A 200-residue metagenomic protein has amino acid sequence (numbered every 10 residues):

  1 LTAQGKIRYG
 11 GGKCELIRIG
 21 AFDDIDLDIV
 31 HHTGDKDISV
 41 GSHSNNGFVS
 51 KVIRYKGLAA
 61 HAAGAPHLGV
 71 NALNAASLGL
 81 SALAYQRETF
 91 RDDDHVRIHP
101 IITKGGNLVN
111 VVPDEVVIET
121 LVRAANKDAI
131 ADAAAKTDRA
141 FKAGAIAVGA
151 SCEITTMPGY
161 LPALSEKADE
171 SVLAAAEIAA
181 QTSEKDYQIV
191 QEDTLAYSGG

Functional and structural regions predicted by a protein language model:
L1-H99, G106-V111, A196: Histidine/acidic-residue-rich, glycine-tolerant segments that coordinate divalent metal ions
S77-G200: Metal-dependent amide/peptide-bond hydrolase catalytic core, centered on the "pita-bread" metallohydrolase fold
